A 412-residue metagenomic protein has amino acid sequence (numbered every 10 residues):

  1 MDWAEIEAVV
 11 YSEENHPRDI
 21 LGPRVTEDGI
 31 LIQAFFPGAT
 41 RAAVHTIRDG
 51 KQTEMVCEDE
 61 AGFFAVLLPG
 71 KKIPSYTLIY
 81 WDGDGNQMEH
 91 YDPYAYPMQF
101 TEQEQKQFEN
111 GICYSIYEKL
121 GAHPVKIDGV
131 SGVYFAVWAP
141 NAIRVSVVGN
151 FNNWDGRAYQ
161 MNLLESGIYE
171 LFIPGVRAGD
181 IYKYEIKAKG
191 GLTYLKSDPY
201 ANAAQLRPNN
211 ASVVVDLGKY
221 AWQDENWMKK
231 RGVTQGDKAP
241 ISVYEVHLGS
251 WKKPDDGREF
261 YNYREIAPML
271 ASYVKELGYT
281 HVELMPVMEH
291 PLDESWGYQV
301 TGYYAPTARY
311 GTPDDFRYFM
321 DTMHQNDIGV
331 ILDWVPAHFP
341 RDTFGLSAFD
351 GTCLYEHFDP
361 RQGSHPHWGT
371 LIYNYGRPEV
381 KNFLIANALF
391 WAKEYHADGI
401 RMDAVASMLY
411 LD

Functional and structural regions predicted by a protein language model:
M1-E27, R48-G50, E58-A139, L163-E245 (+2 more regions): The feature marks proteins involved in alpha-glucan
I30, R41-A43, K51-V56: Active-site-flanking structural segment that lines cofactor/substrate pockets
A34, T46, G149, I173 (+4 more regions): Glycine-rich, histidine-containing beta strand-loop boundary motifs that form or position
F35-R41, I73, W138-V145: Short proline/glycine-enriched turn/loop motifs at strand-loop junctions of beta-rich domains
A42-V44, V145-V147, Y182: Short beta-strand elements bearing conserved aromatic residues within extracellular beta-rich modules
N153-G156: Short beta-strand and strand-turn-strand segments in soluble, beta-rich domains
A203-Q205, E225-K238, H247-D412: Substrate-binding/active-site clefts of carbohydrate-active enzymes
